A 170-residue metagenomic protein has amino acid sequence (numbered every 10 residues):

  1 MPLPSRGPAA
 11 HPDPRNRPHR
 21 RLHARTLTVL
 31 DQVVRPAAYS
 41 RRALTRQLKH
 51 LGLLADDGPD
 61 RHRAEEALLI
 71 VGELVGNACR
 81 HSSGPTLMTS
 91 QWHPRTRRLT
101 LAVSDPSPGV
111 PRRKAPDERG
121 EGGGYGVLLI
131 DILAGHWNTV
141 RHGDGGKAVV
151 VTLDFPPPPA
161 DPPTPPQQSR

Functional and structural regions predicted by a protein language model:
M1-Q32, C79-R170: Conserved beta-strand-loop-beta-strand hairpin that lines the nucleotide-binding pocket of ATP/GTP-utilizing enzymes
R25-R46: Short beta-to-alpha transition helix within the HATPase_c
A37, R41, D60-A64, V127: Short, structured helix-loop boundary elements
A38-R41, T45, L68, G72 (+1 more regions): Conserved terminal C-lobe alpha helix of the protein kinase catalytic domain
A43-H50, H136: Solvent-exposed, charged/polar functional surfaces in cytosolic regulatory/catalytic domains
L48-G72: Conserved short strand/loop->alpha-helix "switch" segment adjacent to the catalytic nucleotide/phosphoryl-transfer site
V75: Metal-dependent amide/peptide-bond hydrolase catalytic core, centered on the "pita-bread" metallohydrolase fold
